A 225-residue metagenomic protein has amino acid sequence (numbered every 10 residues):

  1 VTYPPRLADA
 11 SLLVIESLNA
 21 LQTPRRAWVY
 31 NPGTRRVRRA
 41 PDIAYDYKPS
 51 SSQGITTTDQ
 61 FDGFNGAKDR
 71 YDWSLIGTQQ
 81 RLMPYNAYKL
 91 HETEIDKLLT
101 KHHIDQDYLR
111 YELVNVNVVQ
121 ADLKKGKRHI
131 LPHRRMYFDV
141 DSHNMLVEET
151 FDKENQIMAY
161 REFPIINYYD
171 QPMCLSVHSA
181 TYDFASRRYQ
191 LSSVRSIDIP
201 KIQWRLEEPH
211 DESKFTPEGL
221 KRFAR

Functional and structural regions predicted by a protein language model:
V1-G66, I104, E112-H210: Gly/Pro-enriched, hydrophobic low-complexity segments that function as extracytoplasmic propeptides/linkers
L21, L99-K101, K221-R225: Structured catalytic/translocation cores of nucleotide/phosphate-coupled proteins
D42-D107: Active-site cradle of extracellular carbohydrate-active enzymes
Q203-R225: Gram-negative outer-membrane assembly/targeting C-terminal domains
